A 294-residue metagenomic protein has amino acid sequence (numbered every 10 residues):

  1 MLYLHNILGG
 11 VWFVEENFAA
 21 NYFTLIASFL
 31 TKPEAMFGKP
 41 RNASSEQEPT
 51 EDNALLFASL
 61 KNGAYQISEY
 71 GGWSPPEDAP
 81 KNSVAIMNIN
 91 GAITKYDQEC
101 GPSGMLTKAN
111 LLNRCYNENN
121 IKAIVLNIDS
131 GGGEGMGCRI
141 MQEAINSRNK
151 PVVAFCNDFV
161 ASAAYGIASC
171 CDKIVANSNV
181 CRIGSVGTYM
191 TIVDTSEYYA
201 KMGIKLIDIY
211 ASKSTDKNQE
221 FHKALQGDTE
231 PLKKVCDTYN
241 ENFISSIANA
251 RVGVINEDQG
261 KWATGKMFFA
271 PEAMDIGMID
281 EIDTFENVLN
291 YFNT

Functional and structural regions predicted by a protein language model:
M1-K150, F159, A163-A250: Small-residue-centered hinge/linker elements
N146-S147, A161-S162, D228-T294: Assembly/oligomerization interface modules of large self-assembling protein complexes
V152, I174-V175, I279-I282: Short, well-ordered beta-strand core segments
A154-C156: Conserved hydrophobic beta-strand within the GNAT/NAT acetyltransferase core sheet that lines the active-site cleft
